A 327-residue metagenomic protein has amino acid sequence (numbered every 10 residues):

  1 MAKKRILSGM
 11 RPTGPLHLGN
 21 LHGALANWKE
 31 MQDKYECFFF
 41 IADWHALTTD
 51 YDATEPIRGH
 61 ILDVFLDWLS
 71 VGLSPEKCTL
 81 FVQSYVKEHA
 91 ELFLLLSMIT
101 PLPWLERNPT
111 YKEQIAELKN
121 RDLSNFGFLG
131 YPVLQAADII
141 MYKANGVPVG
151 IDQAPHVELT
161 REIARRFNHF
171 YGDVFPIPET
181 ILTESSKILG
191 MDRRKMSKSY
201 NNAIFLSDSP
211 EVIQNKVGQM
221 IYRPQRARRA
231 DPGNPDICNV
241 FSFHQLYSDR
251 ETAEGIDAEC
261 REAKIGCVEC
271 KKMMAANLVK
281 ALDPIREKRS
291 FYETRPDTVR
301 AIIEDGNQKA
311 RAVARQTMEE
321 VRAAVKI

Functional and structural regions predicted by a protein language model:
M1-K4, D297: A short, charged/proline- and glycine-enriched loop that marks the coil->beta-strand transition at the N-terminal
K3-A137, R286, S290: N-terminal Rossmann-like or analogous alpha/beta NTP/dinucleotide-binding catalytic cores that position adenine
P12, V147-P148, N202: A generic structural motif
L18-N20, P155, R161-I327: Conserved nucleotide- and phosphate/pyrophosphate-binding catalytic cores in adenylate/nucleotidyl-handling enzymes
E30, S70-V71, M98, I139 (+4 more regions): Residue-level signal for well-ordered alpha-helical scaffold segments within enzymatic catalytic domains
E91-F93, P103, R107-A116, N120-F170 (+3 more regions): Classical nucleotidyltransferase
L102-E106, M141-G146, S248-I256, R286: Short helix-capping/linker segments at secondary-structure and domain boundaries
